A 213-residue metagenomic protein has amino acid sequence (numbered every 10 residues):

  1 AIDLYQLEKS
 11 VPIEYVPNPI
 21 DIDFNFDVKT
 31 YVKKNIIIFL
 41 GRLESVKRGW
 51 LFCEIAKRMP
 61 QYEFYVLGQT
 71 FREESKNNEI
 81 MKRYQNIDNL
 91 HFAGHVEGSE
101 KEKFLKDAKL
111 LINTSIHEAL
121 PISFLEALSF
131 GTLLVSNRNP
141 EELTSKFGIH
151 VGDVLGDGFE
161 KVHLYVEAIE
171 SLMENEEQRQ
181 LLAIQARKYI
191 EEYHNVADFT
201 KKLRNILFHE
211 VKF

Functional and structural regions predicted by a protein language model:
A1-N25: Donor nucleotide-sugar binding/catalytic pocket of nucleotide-sugar-dependent glycosyltransferases
E44-R58: A conserved mid-protein helix/loop that constitutes part of the nucleotide-sugar donor-binding site
E63-N78, F92-V96: Glycosyltransferase donor-sugar binding loop
E102, P121, L125-S129, P140-L143: Short alpha-helical segment that forms part of, or immediately flanks, the ligand-binding pocket in carbohydrate-active
I116: Aromatic "clamp/platform" in nucleotide-sugar-dependent glycosyltransferases that forms part of the donor/acceptor
L133-N137: Short hydrophobic beta-strand element within catalytic cores of glycosyltransferases and related nucleotide-activated
L143-S171: Change "using UDP/GDP/dTDP sugars" to "using nucleotide sugars
E174-F208: A charged, aromatic-enriched C-terminal amphipathic alpha-helix characteristic of glycosyltransferases across folds
